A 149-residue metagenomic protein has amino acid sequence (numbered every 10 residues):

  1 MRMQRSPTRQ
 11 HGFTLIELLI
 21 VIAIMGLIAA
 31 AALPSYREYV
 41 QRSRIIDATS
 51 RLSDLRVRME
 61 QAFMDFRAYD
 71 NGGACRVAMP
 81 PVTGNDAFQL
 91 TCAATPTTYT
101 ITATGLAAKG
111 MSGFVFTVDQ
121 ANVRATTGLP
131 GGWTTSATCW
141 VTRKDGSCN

Functional and structural regions predicted by a protein language model:
M1-T8: N-terminal secretory signal peptides that target proteins for export/translocation
R2, F63-N149: Periplasmic/extracellular, small/polar-rich flexible segments of pilin-like filament-forming proteins
T8-Y39: N-terminal single-pass transmembrane signal-anchor helix
Q10, R42-I46, S50, A94 (+1 more regions): Residues at secondary-structure transition points
Y39-Q41, C148: Intrinsically disordered, low-complexity proline-rich regions
R42-I46, S53-C75: Alpha-helix exit/C-cap motif
S50, D54, Q120-V123: Hydrophobic alpha-helical segments of small multi-pass membrane proteins
